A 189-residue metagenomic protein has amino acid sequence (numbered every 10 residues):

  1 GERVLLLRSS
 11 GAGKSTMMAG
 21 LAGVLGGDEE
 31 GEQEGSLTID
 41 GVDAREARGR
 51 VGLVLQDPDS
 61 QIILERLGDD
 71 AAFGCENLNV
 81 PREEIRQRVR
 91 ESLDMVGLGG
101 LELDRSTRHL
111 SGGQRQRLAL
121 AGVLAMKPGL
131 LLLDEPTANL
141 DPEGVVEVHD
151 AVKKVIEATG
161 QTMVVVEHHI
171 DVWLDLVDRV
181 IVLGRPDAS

Functional and structural regions predicted by a protein language model:
A22: Helix-to-loop junction immediately C-terminal to a conserved catalytic motif
E84-L101: Conserved ABC ATPase "signature" region
S106-L110, Q114: Conserved ABC ATPase signature
L120: Hydrophobic anchor residue at the start of the ABC signature
K127: Conserved catalytic motifs of ABC-family nucleotide-binding domains
L131-D134: Catalytic Walker B motif of ABC-type/P-loop ATPase nucleotide-binding domains
E167-H168: H-loop/switch region of ABC-family ATPase nucleotide-binding domains
